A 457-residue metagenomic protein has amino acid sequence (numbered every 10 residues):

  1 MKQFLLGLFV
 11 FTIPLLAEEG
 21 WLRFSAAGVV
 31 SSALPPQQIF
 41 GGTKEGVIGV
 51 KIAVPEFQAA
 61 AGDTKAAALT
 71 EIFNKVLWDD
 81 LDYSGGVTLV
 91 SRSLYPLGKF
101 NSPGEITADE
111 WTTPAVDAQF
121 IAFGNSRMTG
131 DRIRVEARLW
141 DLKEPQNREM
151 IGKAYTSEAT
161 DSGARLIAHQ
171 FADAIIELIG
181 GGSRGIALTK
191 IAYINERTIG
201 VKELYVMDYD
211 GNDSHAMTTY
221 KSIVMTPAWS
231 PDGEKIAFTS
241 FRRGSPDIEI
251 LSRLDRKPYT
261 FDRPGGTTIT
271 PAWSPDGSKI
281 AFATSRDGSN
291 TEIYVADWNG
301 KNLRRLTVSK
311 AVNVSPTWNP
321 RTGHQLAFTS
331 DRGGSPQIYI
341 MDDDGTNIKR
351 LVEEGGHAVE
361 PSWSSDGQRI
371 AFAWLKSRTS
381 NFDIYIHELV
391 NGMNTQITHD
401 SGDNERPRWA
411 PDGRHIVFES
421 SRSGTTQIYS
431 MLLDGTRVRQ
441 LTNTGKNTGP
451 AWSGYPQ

Functional and structural regions predicted by a protein language model:
E18-V50, K143-A216: C-terminal/domain-edge helix-coil "capping" segments
G41-A108, N125-S126: Short beta-strand->alpha-helix linker/helix-N-cap micro-motif that forms a surface specificity/interaction loop
S102-A174: Amphipathic beta-strand/beta-sheet edge segments enriched in Tyr/Trp
I186-A187, P231-D232, P275-D276, P320-T322 (+3 more regions): Residue-level detector of Asp-centered blade-edge/turn motifs that repeat once per structural unit in beta-propeller
I191, I236, G277-A281, L326-A327 (+2 more regions): Hydrophobic beta-strand positions that form the internal "hydrophobic ladder" of WD40/Gbeta-like beta-propeller blades
N195-E203, T219-S222, T239-I248, D262-T267 (+11 more regions): A flexible loop/linker signature enriched in serine peptidases of the S9 family
D208-N212, S252-R256, D297-K301, D342-T346 (+2 more regions): Short loop/turn segments that connect beta-strands within beta-propeller blades
